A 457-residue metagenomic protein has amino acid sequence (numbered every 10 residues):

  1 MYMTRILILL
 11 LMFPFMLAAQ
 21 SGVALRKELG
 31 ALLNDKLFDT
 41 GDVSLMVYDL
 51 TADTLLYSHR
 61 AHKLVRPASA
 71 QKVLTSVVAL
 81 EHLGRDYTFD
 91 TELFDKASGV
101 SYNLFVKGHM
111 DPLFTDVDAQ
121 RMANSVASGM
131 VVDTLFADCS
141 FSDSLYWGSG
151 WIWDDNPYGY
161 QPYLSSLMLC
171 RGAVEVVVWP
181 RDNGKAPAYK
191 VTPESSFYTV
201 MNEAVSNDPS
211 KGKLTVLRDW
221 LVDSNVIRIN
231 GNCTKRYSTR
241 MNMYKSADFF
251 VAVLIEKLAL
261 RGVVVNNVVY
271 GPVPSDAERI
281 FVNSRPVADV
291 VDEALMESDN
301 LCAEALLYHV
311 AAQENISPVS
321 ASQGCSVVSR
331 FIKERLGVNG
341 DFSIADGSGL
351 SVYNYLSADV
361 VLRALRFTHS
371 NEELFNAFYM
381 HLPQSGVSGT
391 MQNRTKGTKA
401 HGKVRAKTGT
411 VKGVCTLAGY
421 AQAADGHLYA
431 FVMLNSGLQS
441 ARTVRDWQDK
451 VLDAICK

Functional and structural regions predicted by a protein language model:
M1-A24: Bacterial Sec-dependent N-terminal signal peptides
Q20-T51, L55-K63, S125-V131, K457: Beta-lactamase-like hydrolase cores
R26-G30, S196-V205, T398-R405: Short Pro/Gly-enriched beta-strand edge/turn motifs at strand-loop
L56-S58, V282, L307-K457: Small-residue-rich helix-loop
R60-A61, A119-N124, D346: N-terminal post-signal-peptidase region of extra-cytosolic proteins
S69-T75, A79, N225-I227, G231 (+9 more regions): Active-site-proximal alpha-helical segments within enzyme catalytic domains
H82-N339: Conserved serine DD-peptidase/penicillin-binding transpeptidase domain and beta-lactam-recognizing active-site
